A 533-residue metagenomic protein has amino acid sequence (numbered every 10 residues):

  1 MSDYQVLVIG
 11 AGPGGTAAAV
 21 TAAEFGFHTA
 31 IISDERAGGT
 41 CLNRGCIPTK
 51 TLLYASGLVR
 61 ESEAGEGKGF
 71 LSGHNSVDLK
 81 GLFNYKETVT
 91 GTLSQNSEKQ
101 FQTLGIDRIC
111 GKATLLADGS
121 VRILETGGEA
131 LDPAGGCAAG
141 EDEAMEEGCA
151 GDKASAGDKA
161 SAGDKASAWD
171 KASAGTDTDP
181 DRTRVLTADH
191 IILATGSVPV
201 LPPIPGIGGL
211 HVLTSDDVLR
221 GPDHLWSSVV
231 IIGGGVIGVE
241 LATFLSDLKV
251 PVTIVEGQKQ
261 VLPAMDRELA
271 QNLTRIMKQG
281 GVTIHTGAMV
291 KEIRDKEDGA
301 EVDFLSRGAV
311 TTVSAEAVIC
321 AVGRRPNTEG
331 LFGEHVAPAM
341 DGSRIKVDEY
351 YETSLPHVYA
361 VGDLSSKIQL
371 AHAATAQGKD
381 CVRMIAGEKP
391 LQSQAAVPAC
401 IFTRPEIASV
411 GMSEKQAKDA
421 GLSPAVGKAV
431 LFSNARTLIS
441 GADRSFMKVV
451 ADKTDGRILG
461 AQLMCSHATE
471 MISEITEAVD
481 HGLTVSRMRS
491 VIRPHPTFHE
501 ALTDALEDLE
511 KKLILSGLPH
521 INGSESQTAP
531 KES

Functional and structural regions predicted by a protein language model:
S2-Y4, P13, V20-F27, I32-E141 (+10 more regions): Glycine-rich flavin
L7-G14, A18-E35, T40, I47 (+4 more regions): Flexible, glycine-rich terminal cap/loop adjacent to redox cofactors in electron-transfer oxidoreductases
L7-I9, A113, L186-G196, I231-I232 (+2 more regions): Short hydrophobic core segments
G10-G15, G196, G233-G238, G323 (+3 more regions): Conserved phosphate-binding and hydrolysis motifs of nucleotide-dependent enzymes
C46, T195-P251, V255, E334-S354: Glycine-rich dinucleotide-binding loop and its adjacent helix/turn
P48, V121, P326, T353 (+2 more regions): Hydrophobic "anchor" residues
A144, G148-A174: Long, intrinsically disordered low-complexity tandem-repeat segments
G208-L225, T312-I385: FAD-site-proximal beta/loop scaffold in flavoenzymes
